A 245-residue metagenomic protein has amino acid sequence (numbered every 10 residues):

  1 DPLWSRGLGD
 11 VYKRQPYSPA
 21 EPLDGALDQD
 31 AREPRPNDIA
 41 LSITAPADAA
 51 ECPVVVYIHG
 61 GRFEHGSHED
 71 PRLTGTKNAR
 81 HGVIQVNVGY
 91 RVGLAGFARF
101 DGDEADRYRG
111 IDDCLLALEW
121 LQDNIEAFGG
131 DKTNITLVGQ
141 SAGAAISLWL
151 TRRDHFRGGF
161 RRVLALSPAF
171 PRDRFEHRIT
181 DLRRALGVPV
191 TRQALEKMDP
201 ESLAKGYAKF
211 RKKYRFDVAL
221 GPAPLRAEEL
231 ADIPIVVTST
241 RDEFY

Functional and structural regions predicted by a protein language model:
D1-Q15: Single conserved hydrophobic/aromatic residue that forms the stacking wall/gate of nucleotide- or nucleobase-binding
K13-D48: N-terminal cap/lid segment of alpha/beta-hydrolase-fold proteins
P34, D48-A50, K77-R80, V138 (+2 more regions): Extracellular/periplasmic catalytic domains that process cell-envelope and extracellular macromolecules
P36-D38, A50-E51, Y57-L115, D123-A127: Cap/lid segment of the alpha/beta-hydrolase catalytic domain
G129-Q140: Alpha/beta-hydrolase fold nucleophile elbow
G139-A142, S167: Catalytic nucleophile serine of serine hydrolases, specifically the conserved "nucleophile elbow" pentapeptide
A144-H155: Short glycine-enriched nucleophile-adjacent loop and the immediately C-terminal alpha-helix near the catalytic center
R157, R162-Y245: Substrate-access "cap/lid" subdomains that shape and gate the entrance to catalytic or ligand-binding pockets
